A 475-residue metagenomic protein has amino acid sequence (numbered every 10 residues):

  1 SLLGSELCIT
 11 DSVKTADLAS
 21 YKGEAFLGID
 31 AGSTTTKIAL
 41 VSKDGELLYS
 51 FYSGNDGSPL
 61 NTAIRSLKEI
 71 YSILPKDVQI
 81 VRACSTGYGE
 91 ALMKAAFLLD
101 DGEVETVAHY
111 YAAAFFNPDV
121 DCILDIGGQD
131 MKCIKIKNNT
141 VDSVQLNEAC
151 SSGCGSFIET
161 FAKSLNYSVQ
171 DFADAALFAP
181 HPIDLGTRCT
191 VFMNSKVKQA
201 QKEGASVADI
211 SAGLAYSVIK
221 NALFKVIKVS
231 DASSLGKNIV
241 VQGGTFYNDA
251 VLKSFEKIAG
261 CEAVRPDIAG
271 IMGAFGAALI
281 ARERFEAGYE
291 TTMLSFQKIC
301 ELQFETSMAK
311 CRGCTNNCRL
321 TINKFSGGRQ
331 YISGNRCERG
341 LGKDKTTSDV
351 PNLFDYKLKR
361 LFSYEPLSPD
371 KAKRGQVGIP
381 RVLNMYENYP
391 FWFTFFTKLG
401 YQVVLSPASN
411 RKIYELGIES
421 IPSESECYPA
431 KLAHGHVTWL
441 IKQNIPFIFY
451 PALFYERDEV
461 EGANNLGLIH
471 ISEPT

Functional and structural regions predicted by a protein language model:
S1, Y49-N55, D101-Y167, R265-I268 (+3 more regions): Glycine-rich phosphate-binding loop of actin/hexokinase-like ATP-binding domains
L2-D11, G467-T475: Residue-level detector of conserved catalytic or cofactor/ligand-binding positions in enzyme active sites
D11-T15, G213-G236: Phosphate/ATP-binding catalytic cores across multiple sugar-kinase/actin-like superfamilies, primarily ASKHA
L18-D44, V120-I136, R319-N323: Gly/Thr-rich phosphate-binding beta-strand-loop-beta motif of the actin/hexokinase/Hsp70
I29-N61, R65, E69, V144 (+1 more regions): Short glycine-rich, Thr/Ser-proximal phosphate-binding strand/loop in the N-terminal lobe of ATP-dependent enzymes
T86-G89, S217, S233-E256, A269-G270 (+1 more regions): Glycine-rich phosphate-binding loops at beta-strand->alpha-helix junctions
S151-I158, L165, D267-I268, F285-E473: An N-terminal assembly and electron-transfer interface module characteristic of large anaerobic redox and radical
S195-F224: Adenine-nucleotide phosphate-binding core of ATP-dependent small-molecule kinases
